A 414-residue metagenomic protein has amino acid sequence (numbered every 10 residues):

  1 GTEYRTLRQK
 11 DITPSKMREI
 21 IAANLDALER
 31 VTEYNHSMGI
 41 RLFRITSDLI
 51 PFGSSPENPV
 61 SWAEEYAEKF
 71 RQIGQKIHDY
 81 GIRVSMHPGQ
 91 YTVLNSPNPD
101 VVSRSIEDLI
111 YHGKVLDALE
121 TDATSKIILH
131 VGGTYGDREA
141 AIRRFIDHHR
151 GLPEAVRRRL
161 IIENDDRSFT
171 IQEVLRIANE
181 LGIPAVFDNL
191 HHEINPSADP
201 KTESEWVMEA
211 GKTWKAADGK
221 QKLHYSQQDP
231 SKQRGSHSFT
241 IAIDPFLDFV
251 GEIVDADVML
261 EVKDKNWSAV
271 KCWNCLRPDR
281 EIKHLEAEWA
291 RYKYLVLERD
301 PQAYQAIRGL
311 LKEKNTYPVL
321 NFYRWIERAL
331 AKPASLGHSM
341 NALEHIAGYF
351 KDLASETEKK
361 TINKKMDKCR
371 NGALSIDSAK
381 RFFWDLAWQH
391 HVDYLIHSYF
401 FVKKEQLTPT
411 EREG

Functional and structural regions predicted by a protein language model:
G1-I82, T92-R104, K114-T121, R158-R159 (+4 more regions): Alpha/beta catalytic barrel-like cores
I45-S47, M86-Q90, L129-G133, I162-D166 (+3 more regions): A cross-domain feature marking catalytic cores of carbohydrate-active enzymes and several ubiquitous metabolic/repair
M86-P88, E120-T124, F145: A short mid-domain helix/strand-loop element embedded in enzyme catalytic domains that forms or borders the active-site
Y91-V93, G133-R138, R167-F169, E193-I194 (+1 more regions): Short, small-residue-enriched loops and turns at beta-alpha junctions that line or gate enzyme active sites
L94, L119-Y135: Active-site groove signature of glycoside hydrolases
I142-Q221: Acidic/histidine-rich catalytic cores of soluble enzymes
